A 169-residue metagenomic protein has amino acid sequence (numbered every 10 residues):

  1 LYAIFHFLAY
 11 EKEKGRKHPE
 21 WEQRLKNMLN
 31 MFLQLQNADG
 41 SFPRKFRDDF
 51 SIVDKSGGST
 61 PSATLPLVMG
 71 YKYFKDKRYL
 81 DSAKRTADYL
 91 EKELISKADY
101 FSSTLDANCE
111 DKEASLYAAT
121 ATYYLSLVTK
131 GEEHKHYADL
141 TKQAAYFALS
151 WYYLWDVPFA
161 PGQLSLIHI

Functional and structural regions predicted by a protein language model:
L1-K12, A38, P43-I52: Substrate-binding groove/exosite segments of carbohydrate-active enzymes
Y2, R16-R24, D54, G58 (+5 more regions): Residues within HEAT/ARM-like alpha-solenoid scaffolds
Y2-K17, S62-D76, Y117-E133: Well-ordered alpha-helical scaffold segments within catalytic/enzyme domains
E20-P43, K77-Y100, D139-F159: Long, well-ordered core segments of solenoidal/helical folds
R47-D48, V68, F101-T104: Glycine- and acidic
D54-T64, L94-A98, S103-T122: Aromatic-lined, polymer-binding surfaces characteristic of secreted/periplasmic polysaccharide-degrading enzymes
G162-S165: Post-kinase regulatory C-tail/linker adjacent to protein kinase catalytic domains
I167-I169: Conserved small/polar residues in nucleotide/adenosyl-binding loops
